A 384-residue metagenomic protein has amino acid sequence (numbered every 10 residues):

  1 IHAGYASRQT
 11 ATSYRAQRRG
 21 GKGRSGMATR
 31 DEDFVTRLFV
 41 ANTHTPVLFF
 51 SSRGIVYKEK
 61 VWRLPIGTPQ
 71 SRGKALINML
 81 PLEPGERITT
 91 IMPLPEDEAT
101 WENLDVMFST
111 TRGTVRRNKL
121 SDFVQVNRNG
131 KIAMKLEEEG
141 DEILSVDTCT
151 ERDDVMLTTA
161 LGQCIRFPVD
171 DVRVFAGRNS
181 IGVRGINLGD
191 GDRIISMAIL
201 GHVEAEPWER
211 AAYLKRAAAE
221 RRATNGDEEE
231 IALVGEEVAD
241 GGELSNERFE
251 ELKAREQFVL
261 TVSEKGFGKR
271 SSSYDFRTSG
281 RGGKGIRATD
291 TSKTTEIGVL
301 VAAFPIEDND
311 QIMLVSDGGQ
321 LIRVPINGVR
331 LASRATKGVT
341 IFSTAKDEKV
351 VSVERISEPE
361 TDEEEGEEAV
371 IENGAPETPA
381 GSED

Functional and structural regions predicted by a protein language model:
I1-D384: C-terminal interaction appendages of subunits in large macromolecular complexes
